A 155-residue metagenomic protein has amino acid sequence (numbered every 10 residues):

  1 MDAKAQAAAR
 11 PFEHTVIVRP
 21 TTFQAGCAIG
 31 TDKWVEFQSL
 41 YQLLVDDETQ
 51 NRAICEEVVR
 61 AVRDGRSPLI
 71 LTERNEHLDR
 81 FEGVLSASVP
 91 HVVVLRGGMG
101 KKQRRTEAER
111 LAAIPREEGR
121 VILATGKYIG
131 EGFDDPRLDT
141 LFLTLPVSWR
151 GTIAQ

Functional and structural regions predicted by a protein language model:
M1-I17: Post-DEXD/H (motif II) to motif III coupling segment of the RecA-like Helicase ATP-binding lobe
A8-R10, R60-R63, S86, A112-E117 (+1 more regions): Conserved catalytic network of the ASCE P-loop NTPase/AAA+ motor domain
F12-L40, V84-V89: Short, basic/glycine-rich phosphate-binding loops at helix/coil junctions that contact nucleotide phosphates
I29-E73, D79-V84: Conserved interdomain hinge at the start of the Helicase C-terminal
A61-P68, V89-H91, P136-D139: Short, surface-exposed connector motifs at secondary-structure boundaries
L69, D79-R80, V89-G130, T152: Conserved helicase ATPase core of P-loop NTP-dependent helicases/translocases
L123, E131-P146: A short beta-strand element within the Helicase C-terminal
S148-Q155: Conserved SF2 helicase motif VI
